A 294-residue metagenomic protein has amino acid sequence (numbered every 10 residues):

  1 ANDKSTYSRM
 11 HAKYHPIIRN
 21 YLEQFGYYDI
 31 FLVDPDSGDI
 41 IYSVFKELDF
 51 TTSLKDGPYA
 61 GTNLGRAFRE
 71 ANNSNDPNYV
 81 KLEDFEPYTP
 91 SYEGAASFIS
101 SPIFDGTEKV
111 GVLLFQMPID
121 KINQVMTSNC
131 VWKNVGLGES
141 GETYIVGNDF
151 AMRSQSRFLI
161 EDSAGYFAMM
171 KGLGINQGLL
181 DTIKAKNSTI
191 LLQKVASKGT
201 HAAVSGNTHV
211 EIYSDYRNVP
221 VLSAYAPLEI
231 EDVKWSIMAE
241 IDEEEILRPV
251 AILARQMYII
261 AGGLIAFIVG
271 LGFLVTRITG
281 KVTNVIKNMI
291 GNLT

Functional and structural regions predicted by a protein language model:
A1-M10, M126-N129, G206, V233-M257: Juxtamembrane amphipathic/coiled-coil helical coupling segments that flank and transmit signals to/from transmembrane
D3, Y7, H11-Q116, S214: Extracytoplasmic/periplasmic ligand-binding sensor regions of membrane-associated signaling proteins
D29, S97-S100, E142, A224 (+1 more regions): Conserved beta-strand and immediately adjacent loop positions that scaffold enzyme active sites
I41-N78, G106, K121-P227: Intrinsic low-complexity, intrinsically disordered coil/linker regions enriched in small/polar and charged residues
E86, I103, M117-I119, L228-I230 (+1 more regions): Hydrophobic pocket-lining residues within nucleotide cofactor-binding pockets
S91-G94, R217-V221, D232: Short acidic/glycine-enriched loop/turn segments that link adjacent beta-strands
G111-P118, S223-L247: Short, hydrophobic beta-strand elements of compact beta-sandwich sensory domains
W235, I241-T294: HAMP domain helices
